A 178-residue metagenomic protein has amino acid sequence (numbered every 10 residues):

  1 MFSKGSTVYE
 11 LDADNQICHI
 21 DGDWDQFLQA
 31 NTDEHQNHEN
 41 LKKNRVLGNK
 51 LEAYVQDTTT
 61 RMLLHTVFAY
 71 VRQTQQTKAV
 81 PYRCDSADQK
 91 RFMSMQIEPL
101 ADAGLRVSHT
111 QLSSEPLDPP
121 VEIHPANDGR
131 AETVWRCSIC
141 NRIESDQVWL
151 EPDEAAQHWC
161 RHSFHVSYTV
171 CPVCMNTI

Functional and structural regions predicted by a protein language model:
M1-D14, D33, V67, Q73 (+1 more regions): PAS-family sensory modules
G5-T7, L11-V121: Sensory/regulatory domains in signal-transduction proteins
